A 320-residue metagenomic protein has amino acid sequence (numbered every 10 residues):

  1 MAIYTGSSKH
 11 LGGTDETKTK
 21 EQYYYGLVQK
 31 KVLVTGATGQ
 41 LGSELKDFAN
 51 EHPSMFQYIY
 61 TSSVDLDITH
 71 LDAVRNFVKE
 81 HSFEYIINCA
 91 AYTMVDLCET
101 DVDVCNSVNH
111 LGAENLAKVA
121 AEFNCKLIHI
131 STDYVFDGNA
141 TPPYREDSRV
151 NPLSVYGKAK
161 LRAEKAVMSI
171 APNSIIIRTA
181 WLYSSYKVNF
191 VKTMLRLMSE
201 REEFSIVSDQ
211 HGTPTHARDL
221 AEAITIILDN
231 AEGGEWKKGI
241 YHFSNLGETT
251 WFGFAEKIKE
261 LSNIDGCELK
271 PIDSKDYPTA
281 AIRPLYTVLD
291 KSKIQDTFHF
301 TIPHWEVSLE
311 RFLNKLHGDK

Functional and structural regions predicted by a protein language model:
D15-Y24, K30, W305-K320: Amphipathic terminal alpha-helices
V32-F48: N-terminal Rossmann NAD(P)H-binding glycine-rich loop of SDR-like oxidoreductase domains
Q40, A223, N230-P278: Mid/C-terminal beta-alpha module of Rossmann-like enzyme folds, strongest in SDR-family dehydrogenases/epimerases
I68-V108: NAD(P)H-binding glycine-rich loop region in Rossmannoid oxidoreductase-like domains and their noncatalytic homologs
T100-I128: NAD(P)-cofactor binding segment of oxidoreductase domains
S107, G112-N115, V135-I177, W181-L182: Catalytic helix-loop patch of NAD(P)-dependent Rossmann-fold dehydrogenases
K165-G212, A217-I226, I258: NAD(P)-dependent short-chain dehydrogenase/reductase
I240, T250-E256, D273-F312, D319-K320: Conserved C-terminal active-site "lid" loop/helix of NAD(P)H-dependent oxidoreductases that clamps the redox cofactor
